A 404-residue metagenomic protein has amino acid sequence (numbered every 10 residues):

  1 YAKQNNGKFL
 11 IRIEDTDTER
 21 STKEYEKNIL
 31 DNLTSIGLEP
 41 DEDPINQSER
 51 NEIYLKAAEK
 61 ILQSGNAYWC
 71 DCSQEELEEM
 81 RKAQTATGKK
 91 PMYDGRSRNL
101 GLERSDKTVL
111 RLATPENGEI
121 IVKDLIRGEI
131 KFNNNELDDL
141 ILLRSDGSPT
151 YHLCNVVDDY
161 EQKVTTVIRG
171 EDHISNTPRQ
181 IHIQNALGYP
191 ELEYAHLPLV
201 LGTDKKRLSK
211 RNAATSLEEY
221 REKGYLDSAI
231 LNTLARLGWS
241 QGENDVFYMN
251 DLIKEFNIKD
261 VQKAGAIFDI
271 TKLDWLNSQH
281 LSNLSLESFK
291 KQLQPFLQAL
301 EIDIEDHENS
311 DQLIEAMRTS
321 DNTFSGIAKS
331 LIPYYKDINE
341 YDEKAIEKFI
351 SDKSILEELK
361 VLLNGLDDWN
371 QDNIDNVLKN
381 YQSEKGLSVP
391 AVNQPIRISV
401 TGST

Functional and structural regions predicted by a protein language model:
Y1-T87, N176-L187: N-terminal Rossmann-like or analogous alpha/beta NTP/dinucleotide-binding catalytic cores that position adenine
I11, A67-H196, L201-L208, S216 (+1 more regions): Active-site cores that bind ATP or allylic diphosphates and position pyrophosphate for catalysis
L143-R144, Q162-H173, L201-T233, L237-Q241 (+4 more regions): Conserved phosphate-binding loops in nucleotide/dinucleotide-binding enzymes
Y220-S228, K263-D269, D303-Q312, S383-A391: Structural motif
D245-L252, E308-S310: Acidic/histidine-enriched alpha-helical segments
L286-L387: Small-residue-rich helix-loop
I396: Hydrophobic, well-ordered secondary-structure elements that form the walls of internal hydrophobic environments
